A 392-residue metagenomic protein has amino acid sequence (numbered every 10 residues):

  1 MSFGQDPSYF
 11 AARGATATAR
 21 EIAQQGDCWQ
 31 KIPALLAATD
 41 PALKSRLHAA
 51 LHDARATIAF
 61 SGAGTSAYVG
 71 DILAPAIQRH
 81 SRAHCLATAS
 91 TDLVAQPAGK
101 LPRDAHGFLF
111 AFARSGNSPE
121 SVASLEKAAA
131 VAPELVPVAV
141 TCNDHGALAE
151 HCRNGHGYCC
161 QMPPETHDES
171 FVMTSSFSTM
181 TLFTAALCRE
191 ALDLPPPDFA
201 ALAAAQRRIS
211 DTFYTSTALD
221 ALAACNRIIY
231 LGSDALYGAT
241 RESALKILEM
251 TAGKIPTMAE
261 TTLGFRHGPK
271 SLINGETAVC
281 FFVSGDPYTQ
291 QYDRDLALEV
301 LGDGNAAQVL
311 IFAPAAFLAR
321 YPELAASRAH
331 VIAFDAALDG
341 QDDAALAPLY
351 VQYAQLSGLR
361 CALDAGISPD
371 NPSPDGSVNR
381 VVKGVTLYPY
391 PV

Functional and structural regions predicted by a protein language model:
M1-A19, G26-D27, K31, R153-H156 (+3 more regions): Phosphate-moiety recognition in structured ligand-binding domains
M1-P7, C142, A223-I228: An N-terminal domain-start capping segment
F3-G4, I58-F60, L109, I228-Y230 (+2 more regions): A short, structure-level motif marking secondary-structure boundaries and short turns
S8, A12-A15, A63, R114 (+6 more regions): Hydrophobic alpha-helical scaffolding
R13-G14, A50, L101-P102, D220: Generic hydrophobic alpha-helical membrane-segment signal
A15-T18, F60, A67-A76, T240-E249 (+1 more regions): Conserved phosphate/anionic-ligand binding catalytic regions in large, soluble enzymes, centered on
R20-A49, A54-R55, N154-C280, A365-V392: Active-site phosphate/pyrophosphate-binding segments
H52-L202, F282-F334: Glycine-rich phosphate-binding loops that contact phosphosugars or nucleotide phosphates
